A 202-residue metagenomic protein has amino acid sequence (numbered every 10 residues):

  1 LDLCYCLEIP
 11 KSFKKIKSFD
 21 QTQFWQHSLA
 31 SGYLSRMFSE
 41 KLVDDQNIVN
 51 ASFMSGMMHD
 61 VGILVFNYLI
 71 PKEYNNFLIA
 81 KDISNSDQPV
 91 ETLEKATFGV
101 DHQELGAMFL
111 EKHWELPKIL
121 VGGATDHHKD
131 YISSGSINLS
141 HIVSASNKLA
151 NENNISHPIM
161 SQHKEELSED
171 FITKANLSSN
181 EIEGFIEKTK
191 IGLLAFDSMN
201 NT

Functional and structural regions predicted by a protein language model:
L1-D101, G122, S133-I142, A150: Acidic/His-rich, divalent-metal-binding segments that scaffold phosphate/diphosphate chemistry
L7, H127-H128: The DNA-recognition helices of helix-turn-helix-type DNA-binding domains
M58, E104, M108-G122, D126 (+1 more regions): Divalent metal-dependent phosphate-bond-processing catalytic cores, especially two-metal-ion Mg2+/Mn2+ enzymes that act
